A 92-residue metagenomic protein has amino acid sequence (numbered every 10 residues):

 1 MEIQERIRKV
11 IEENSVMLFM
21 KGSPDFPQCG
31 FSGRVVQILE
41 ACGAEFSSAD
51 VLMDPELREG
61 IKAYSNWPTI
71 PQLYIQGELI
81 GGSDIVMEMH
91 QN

Functional and structural regions predicted by a protein language model:
M1-R8: Flexible, polar/low-complexity N-terminal or interdomain linker segments that lie immediately upstream of folded
R8-E45: Local sequence-structure signature of Cys/Sec-based thiol-disulfide redox active-site neighborhoods
F19, Q72-Q76: Acidic beta-strand-to-loop metal/phosphate-binding motif
I38, S48, G60, Q72 (+1 more regions): Residue-level recognition of specific faces of alpha-helices
E40-E59, P68: Thiol-based oxidoreductase modules, predominantly thioredoxin-like and allied folds used for disulfide exchange
S65: Major-groove DNA-recognition helix of helix-turn-helix-type DNA-binding domains
I75-N92: Non-catalytic, surface beta->alpha helical segment in thiol-disulfide oxidoreductase systems
